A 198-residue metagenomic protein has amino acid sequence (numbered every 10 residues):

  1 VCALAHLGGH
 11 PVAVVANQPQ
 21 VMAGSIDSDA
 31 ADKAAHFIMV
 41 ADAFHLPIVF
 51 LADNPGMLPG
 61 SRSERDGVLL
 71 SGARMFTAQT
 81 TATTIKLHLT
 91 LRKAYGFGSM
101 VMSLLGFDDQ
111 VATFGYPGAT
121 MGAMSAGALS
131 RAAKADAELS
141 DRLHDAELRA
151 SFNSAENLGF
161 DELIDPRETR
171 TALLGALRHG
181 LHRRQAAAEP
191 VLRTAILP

Functional and structural regions predicted by a protein language model:
V1-P198: Ligand-binding clefts of soluble mixed alpha/beta catalytic domains
